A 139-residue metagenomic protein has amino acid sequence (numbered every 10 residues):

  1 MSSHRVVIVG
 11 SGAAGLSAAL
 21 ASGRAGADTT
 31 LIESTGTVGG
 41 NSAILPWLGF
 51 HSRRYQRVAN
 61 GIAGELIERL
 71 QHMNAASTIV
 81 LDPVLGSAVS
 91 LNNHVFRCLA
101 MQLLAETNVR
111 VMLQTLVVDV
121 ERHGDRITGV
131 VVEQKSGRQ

Functional and structural regions predicted by a protein language model:
M1-A14: Beta1/beta-strand and adjacent pyrophosphate-binding region of the FAD-binding site in flavoprotein oxidoreductases
V7-V9, V117, Q139: Short hydrophobic core segments
A14, A18-G23: Small-residue (primarily alanine) positions within well-ordered alpha-helices, especially packing/interaction faces
A21, A27-D28, E33-D119, H123-R126: Conserved N-terminal/central alpha/beta ligand/cofactor-binding core
E121-Q139: Conserved beta-strand-loop-beta-strand element in the redox core of flavoprotein oxidoreductases
